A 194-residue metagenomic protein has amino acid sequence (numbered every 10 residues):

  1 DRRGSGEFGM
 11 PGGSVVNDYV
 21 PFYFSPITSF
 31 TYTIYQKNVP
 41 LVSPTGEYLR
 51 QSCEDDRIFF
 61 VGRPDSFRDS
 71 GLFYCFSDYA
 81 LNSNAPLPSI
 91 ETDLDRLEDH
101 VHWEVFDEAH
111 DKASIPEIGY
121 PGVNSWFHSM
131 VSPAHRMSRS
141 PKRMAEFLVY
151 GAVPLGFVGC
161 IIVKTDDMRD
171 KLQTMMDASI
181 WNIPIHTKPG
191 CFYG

Functional and structural regions predicted by a protein language model:
D1-G194: Active-site-proximal loop/hinge segments that shape catalytic or ion-binding/gating pockets
